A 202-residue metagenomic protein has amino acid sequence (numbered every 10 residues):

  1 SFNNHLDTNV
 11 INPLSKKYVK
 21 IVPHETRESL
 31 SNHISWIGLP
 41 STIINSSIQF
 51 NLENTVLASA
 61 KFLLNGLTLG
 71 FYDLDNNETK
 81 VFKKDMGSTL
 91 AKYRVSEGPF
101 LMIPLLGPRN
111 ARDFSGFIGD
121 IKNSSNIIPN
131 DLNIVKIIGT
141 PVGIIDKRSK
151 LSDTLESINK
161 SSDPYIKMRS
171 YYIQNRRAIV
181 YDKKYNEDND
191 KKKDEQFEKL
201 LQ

Functional and structural regions predicted by a protein language model:
S1-P13, K17, H33: Cationic, glycine-rich low-complexity segments
H5, S88-Q202: A structured, mid-to-C-terminal "fold-capping" secondary-structure block
V10-N12, E53-N54, N130-D131: Bimodal feature
I11, S15, V19, G38-N45: Amphipathic, well-packed alpha-helical segments that form the structural scaffold of globular domains
N12-E25, S125-I127: Membrane interface segments of multi-pass transport proteins and intramembrane proteases
N32-P108: Mid-length scaffold segments of soluble, non-membrane domains
